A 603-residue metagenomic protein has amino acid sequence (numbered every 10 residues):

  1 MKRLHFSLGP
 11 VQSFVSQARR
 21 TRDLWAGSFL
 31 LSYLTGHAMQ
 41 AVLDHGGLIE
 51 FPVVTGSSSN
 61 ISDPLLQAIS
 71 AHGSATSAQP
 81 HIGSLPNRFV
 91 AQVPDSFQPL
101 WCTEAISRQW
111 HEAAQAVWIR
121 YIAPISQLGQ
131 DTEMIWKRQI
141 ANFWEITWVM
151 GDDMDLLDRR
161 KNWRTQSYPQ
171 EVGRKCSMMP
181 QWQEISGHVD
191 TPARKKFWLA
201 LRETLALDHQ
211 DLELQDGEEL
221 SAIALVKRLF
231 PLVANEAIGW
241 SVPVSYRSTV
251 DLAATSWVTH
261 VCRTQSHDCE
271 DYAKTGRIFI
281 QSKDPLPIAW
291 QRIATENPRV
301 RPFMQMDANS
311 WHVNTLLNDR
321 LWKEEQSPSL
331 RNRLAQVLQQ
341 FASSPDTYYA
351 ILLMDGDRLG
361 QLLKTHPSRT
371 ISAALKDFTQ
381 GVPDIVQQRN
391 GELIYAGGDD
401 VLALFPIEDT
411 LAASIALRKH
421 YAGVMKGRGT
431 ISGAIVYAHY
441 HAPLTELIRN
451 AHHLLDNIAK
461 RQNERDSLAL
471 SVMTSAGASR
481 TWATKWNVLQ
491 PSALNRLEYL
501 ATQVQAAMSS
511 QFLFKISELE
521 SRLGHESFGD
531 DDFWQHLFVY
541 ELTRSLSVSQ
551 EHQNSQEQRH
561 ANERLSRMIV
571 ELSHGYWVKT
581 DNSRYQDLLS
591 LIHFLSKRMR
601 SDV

Functional and structural regions predicted by a protein language model:
M1-G397, V401-V603: Regulatory/sensor and coupling segments of signal-transduction and defense proteins
